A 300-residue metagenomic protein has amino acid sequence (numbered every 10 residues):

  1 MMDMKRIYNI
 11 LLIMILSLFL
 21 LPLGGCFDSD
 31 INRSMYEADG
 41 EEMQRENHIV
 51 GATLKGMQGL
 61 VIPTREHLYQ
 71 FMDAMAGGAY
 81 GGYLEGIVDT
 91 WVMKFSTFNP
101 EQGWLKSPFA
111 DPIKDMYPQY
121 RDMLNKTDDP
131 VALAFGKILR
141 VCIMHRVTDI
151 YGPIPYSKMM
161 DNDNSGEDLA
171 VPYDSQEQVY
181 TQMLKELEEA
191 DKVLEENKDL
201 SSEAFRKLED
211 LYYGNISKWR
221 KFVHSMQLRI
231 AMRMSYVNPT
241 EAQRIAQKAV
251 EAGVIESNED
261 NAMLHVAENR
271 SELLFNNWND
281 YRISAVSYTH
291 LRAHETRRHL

Functional and structural regions predicted by a protein language model:
M1, C26, F71, W278 (+1 more regions): Intrinsically disordered, low-complexity regulatory regions of eukaryotic regulatory proteins
D3-L12: Bacterial N-terminal signal peptides that target proteins for export
I13-P22: Bacterial N-terminal signal peptides
C26-G82, D111, P118, D122 (+1 more regions): Membrane-proximal, proline-rich intrinsically disordered regions
H48, L84-L139, I143-R292, R297-R298: Structured, solvent-exposed acidic/aromatic patches
